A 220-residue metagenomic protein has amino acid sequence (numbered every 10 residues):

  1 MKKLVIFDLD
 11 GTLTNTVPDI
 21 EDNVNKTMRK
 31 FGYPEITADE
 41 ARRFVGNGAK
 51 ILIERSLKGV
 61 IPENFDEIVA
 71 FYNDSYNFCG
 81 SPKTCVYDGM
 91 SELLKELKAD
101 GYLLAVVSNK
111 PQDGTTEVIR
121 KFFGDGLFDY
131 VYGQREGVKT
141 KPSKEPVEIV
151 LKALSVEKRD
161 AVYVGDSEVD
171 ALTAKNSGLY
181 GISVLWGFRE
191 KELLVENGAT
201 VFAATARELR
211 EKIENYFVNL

Functional and structural regions predicted by a protein language model:
M1-R43: Active-site neighborhood of HAD-like aspartate-dependent phosphohydrolases
I36-E40, N64, G126-Y130, K158-V162: Short acidic capping loops at alpha-helix termini that bridge into adjacent secondary structure
G46-F78, E96: A metal-dependent, Asp-based hydrolase signature
F78-V106, Q112-T116, K144: Short, acidic loop-to-helix structural element flanking the phosphoryl-transfer center in phosphate-processing enzymes
D125-T140: A short, structured active-site edge motif that brings together acidic residues
K141-A171: Conserved Lys-Pro-Asp/Glu-containing loop-to-beta segment of HAD-superfamily phosphomonoesterases, centered on
Y163-A203: Acidic, Mg2+-coordinating phosphoryl-transfer loop and its flanking beta/alpha structural elements, shared across
